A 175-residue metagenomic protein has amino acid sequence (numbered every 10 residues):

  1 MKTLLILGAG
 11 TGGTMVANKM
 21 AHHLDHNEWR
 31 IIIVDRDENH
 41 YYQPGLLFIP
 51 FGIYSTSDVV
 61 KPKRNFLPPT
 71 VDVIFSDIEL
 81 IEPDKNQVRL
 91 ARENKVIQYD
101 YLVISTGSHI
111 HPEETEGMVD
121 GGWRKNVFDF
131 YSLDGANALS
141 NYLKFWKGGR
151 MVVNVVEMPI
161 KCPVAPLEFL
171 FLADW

Functional and structural regions predicted by a protein language model:
M1-D72, E157-W175: Beta1-alpha1 glycine-rich phosphate/pyrophosphate-binding loop at the start of Rossmann-like nucleotide-binding domains
L5, D72-D174: FAD-binding core/adjacent interface of flavoenzyme oxidoreductases
